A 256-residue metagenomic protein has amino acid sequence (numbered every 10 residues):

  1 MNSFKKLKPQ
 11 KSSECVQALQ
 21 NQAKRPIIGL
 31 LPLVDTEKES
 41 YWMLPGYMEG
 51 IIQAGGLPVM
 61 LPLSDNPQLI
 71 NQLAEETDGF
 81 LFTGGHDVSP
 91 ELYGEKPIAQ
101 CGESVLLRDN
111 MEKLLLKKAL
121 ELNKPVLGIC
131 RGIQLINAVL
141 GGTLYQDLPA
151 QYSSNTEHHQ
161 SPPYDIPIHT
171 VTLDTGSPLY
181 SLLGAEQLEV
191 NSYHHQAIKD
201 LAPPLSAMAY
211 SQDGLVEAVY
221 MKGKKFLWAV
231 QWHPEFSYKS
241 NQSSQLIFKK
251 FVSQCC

Functional and structural regions predicted by a protein language model:
M1-L127, A138, Y145, P149-L182 (+5 more regions): N-terminal beta1-alpha1 cap of cysteine-dependent amidohydrolase-like domains
C130: Conserved G/P- and acidic residue-centered "switch" motifs that form tight phosphate/ATP-binding loops in soluble
L183-E189: Catalytic cores of DNA base-excision repair glycosylases
S192: Active-site nucleophile elbow and catalytic-triad environment of alpha/beta-hydrolase enzymes
W228-Q231: Active-site-proximal beta-strand elements of phosphoester/diester hydrolases
